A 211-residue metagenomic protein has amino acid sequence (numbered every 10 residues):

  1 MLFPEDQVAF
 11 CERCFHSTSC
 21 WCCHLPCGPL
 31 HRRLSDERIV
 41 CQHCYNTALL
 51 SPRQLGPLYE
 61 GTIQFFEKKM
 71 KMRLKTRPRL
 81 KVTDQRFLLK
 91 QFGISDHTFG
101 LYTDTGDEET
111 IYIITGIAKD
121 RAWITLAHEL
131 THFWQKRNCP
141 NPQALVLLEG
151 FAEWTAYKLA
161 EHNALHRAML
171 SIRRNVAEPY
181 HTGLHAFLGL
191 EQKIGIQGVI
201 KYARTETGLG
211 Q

Functional and structural regions predicted by a protein language model:
M1-E60, Q64, K68: N-terminal low-structure segments adjacent to metalloprotease catalytic domains across cellular compartments
E12-L25, P29-R32, A177-Q211: Pan-zinc metallopeptidase signature
L49-E109: Auxiliary, metal-adjacent structural segments of Zn-dependent hydrolase domains
L55-L58, W123, A127, A144 (+2 more regions): Hydrophobic (often cysteine-bearing) scaffold residues that line and stabilize catalytic clefts of nucleotide/cofactor
F66, I124-R137, E149-E153: Active-site recognition of the HExxH zinc-binding catalytic motif
E67, K71, Q135-K136, Y157-E161 (+1 more regions): Sec-exported extracytoplasmic/periplasmic mature domains
G106-L126, C139-A144: Short pre-active-site segment immediately N-terminal to the catalytic Zn-binding motif
N138-H181: Post-HExxH zinc-binding segment in Zn-dependent metallohydrolases
